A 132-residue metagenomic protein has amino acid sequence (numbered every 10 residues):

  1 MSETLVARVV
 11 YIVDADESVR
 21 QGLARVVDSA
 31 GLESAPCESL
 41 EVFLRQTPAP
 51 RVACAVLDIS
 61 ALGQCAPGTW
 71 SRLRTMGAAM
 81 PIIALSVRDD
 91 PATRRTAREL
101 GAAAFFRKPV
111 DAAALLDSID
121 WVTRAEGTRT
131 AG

Functional and structural regions predicted by a protein language model:
M1-V26, L32, E41, R74-T75 (+1 more regions): Non-catalytic signal-transmission and effector/linker regions of two-component phosphorelay proteins
P36, A61-Q64, E99: Residue-level signal for the "D+5" position in two-component response regulator receiver
P36-C54: Acidic, metal-coordinating helix/loop segments flanking the phosphotransfer/catalytic sites of two-component signaling
T47-P50, R72-A79, L100: Conserved phosphotransfer cores of two-component systems
V56-L73: Conserved phosphotransfer microenvironments
G68, D89-A104: Alpha4 helix (beta4-alpha4-beta5 surface) of REC/receiver domains from two-component response regulators
K108: A Lys-centered signature of the CheY-like receiver
